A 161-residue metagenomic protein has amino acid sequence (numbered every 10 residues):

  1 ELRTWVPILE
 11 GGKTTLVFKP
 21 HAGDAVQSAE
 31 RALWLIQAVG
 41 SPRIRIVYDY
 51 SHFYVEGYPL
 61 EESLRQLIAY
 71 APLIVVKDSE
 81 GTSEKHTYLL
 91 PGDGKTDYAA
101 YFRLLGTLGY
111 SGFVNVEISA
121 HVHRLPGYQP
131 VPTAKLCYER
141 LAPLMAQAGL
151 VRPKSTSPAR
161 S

Functional and structural regions predicted by a protein language model:
E1-I46, A148, R152-S155, A159-R160: Active-site acidic/histidine proton-transfer and metal-coordination neighborhood in alpha/beta enzyme cores
E1-P7, G11, E30-W34, A38 (+4 more regions): Alpha-helical scaffolding segments of alpha/beta enzyme cores, especially the outer helices of TIM-barrel or partial
G11-T15, S41-R43, A69-A71, T107-F113: A general structural motif
T15, Y50-S51, A69-A71, D78 (+2 more regions): Short, intrinsically disordered/low-complexity patches at protein termini and at juxtamembrane boundaries
L16, D49, I74, L105 (+2 more regions): Conserved, mostly hydrophobic/aromatic
A25, A29-E30, H52-S111, S119 (+1 more regions): Gly/Pro-rich active-site loop or hairpin
R43-I46, D78, G112, V116 (+3 more regions): Secondary-structure transition/capping residues
P126-P153: C-terminal helical cap(s) of enzyme catalytic domains, especially alpha/beta-barrels
